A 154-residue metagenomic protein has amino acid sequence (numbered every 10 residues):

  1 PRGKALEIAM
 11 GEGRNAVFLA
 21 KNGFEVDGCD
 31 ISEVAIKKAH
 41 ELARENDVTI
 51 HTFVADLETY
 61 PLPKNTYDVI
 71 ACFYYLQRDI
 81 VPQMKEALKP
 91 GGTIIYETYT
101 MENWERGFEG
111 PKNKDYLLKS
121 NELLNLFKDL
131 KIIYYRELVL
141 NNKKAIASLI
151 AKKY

Functional and structural regions predicted by a protein language model:
G3-G11: Conserved class I S-adenosyl-L-methionine
E25-D30: Conserved SAM-binding motif I beta-strand of class I
S32-V34: Conserved SAM/SAH-binding beta-strand->alpha-helix loop
N46-L57: Conserved SAM-binding strand-loop segment of SAM-dependent methyltransferases
Y60-V69: A short acidic, Gly/Pro-enriched loop at the edge of an enzyme's catalytic core that lines a small-molecule cofactor
L76-L88: A short, conserved alpha-helix within the catalytic core of class I
G92-Y99: Conserved beta-strand signature within the Rossmann-like core of class I S-adenosyl-L-methionine
E137-Y154: Core SAM-dependent methyltransferase catalytic element
